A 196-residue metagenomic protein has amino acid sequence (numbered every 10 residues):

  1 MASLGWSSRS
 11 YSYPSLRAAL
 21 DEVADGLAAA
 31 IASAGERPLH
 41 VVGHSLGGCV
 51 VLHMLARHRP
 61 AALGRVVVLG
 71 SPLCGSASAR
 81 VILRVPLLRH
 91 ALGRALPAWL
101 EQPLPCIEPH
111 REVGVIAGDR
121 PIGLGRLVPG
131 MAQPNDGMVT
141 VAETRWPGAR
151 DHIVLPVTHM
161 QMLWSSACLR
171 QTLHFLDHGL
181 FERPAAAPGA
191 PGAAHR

Functional and structural regions predicted by a protein language model:
M1-Y11, A18-H110, M131, D136: Serine-dependent carboxylesterase/thioesterase catalytic core of lipase-like alpha/beta-hydrolase/SGNH enzymes
Y13-A18, P156-M160: Histidine-bearing beta->alpha loop at or near hydrolase active sites
H110-R196: C-terminal catalytic-base region of ester-bond hydrolases, centering on the histidine of the charge-relay
